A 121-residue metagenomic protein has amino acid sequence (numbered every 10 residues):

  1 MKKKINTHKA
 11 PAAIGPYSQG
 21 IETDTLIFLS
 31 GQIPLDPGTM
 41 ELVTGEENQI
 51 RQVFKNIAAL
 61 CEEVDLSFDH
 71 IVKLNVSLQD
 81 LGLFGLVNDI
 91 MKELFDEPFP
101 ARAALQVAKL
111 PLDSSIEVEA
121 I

Functional and structural regions predicted by a protein language model:
K2-I121: Short, polar/acidic, helix-capping and beta-turn segments at strand->helix junctions that line the mouths
